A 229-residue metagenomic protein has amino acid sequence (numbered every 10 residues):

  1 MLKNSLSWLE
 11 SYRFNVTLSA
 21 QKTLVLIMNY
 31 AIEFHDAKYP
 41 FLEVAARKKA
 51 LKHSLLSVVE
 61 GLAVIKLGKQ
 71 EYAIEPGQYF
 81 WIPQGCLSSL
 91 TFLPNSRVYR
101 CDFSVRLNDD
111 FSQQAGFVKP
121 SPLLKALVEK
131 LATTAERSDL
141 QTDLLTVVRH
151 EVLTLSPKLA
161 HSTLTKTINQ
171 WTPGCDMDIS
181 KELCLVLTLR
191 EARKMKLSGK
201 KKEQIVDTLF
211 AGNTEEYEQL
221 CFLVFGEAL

Functional and structural regions predicted by a protein language model:
M1-L62: Generic protein-terminus/edge-of-domain signal
L6, L18-S19, E218-L229: …primarily DNA-binding HTH/wHTH and HhH modules…
S54, E60-K66, Y79-F80, S88: Short beta-strand segments in beta-sandwich/barrel cores
K69-W81: Short acidic-glycine-tyrosine-enriched beta hairpin
C86-F117: Ligand-binding loop in jelly-roll beta-barrel domains
P120-D176: An amphipathic alpha-helical interaction segment
L164-K200, F222, G226-E227: A short, Lys/Arg-enriched amphipathic alpha-helix from helix-turn-helix/homeodomain DNA-binding modules
K202-L209: Short alpha-helical "recognition helix" segments of helix-turn-helix
